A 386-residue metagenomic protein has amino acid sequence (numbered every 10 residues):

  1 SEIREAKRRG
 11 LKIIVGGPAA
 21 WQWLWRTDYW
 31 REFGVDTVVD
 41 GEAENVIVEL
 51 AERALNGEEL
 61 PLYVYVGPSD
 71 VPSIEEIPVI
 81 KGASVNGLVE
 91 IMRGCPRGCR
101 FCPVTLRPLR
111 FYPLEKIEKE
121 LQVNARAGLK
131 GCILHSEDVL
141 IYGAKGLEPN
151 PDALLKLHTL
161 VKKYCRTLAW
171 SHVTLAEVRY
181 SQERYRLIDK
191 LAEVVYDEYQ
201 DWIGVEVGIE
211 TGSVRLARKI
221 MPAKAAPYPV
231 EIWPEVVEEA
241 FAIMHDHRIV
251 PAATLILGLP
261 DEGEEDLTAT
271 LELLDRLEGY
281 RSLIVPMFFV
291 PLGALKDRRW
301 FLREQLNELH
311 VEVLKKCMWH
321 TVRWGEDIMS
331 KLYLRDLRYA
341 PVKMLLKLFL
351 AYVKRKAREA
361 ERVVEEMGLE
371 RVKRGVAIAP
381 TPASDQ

Functional and structural regions predicted by a protein language model:
S1-D70: Glycine-rich beta-alpha loop elements in corrinoid/cobalamin-binding modules across cobalamin-dependent enzymes
S1-I3, L114-E118, E148-V161, R184-A192 (+5 more regions): Well-ordered, non-membrane alpha-helical segments in soluble/globular domains
E2-G10, P103, K162, F241-H245: Surface-exposed amphipathic alpha-helices with a cationic face
A20-R26, I133-G146, R179, I209-K224 (+2 more regions): Flexible glycine/acidic-rich beta-alpha junction loops that bind and position SAM and/or redox cofactors in anaerobic
L24-F33, R186-I188, P260-R276: Catalytic cores of alpha/beta
D70-T105, F111-L114, E118-R126, K130-I133 (+1 more regions): N-terminal pre-triad scaffold of radical SAM enzymes
C95, K315-Q386: Radical SAM enzyme core and accessory elements
Q122-P251, L257-L259: Conserved SAM/AdoMet-binding glycine-rich loop
